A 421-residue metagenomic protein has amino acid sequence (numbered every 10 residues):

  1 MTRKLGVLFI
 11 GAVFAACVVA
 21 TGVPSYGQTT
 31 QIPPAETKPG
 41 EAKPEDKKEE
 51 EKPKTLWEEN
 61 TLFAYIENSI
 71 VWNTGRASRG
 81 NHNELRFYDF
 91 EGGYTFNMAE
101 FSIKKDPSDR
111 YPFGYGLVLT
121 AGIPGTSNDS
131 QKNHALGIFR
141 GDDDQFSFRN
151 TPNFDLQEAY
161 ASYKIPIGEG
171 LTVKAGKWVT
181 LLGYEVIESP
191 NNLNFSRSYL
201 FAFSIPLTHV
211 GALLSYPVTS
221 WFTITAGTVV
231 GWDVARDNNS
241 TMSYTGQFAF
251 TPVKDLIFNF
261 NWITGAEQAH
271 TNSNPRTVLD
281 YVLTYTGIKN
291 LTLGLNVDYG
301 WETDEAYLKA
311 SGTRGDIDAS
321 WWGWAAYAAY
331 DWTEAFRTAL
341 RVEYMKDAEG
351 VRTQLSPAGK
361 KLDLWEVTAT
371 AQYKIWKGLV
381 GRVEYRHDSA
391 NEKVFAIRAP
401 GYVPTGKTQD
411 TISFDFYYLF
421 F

Functional and structural regions predicted by a protein language model:
T2-L85, D415: N-terminal periplasmic/intermembrane-space "pro-region" immediately following the signal or transit peptide
P44-P53, G114-V118, Y327, T370: Transmembrane beta-barrel strand/turn architecture of Gram-negative outer membrane proteins
T55-F63, M98, P112-G116, G170-V173 (+6 more regions): Outer-membrane beta-barrel architecture
W57, D106-R110, P166-E169, T180 (+6 more regions): Outer-membrane beta-barrel channels and translocator barrels
A64, G92, F96-K105, E158-Y163 (+9 more regions): Residues on the lipid-exposed face of transmembrane beta-strands in outer-membrane beta-barrel proteins
W72-G93, T126-F250, N259-E267, Q354: Surface-exposed coil loops of outer-membrane beta-barrel proteins
L85-Y88, G125-N128, N133-R140, D144-R149 (+3 more regions): Outer-membrane beta-barrel pore domains
F87-T126: Glycine- and aromatic-enriched membrane insertion/assembly motifs of diderm outer-membrane and organelle channel
